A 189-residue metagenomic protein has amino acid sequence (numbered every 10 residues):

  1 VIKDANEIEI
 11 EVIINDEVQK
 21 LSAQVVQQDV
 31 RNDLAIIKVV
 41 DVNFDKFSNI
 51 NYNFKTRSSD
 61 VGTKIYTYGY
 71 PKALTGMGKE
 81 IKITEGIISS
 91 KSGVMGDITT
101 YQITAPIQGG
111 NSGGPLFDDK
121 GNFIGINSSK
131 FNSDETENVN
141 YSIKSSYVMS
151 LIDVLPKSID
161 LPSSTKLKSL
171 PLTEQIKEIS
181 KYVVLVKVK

Functional and structural regions predicted by a protein language model:
V1-V61, I65-T75, D97-T100, S158-S169: Conserved active-site neighborhood of the chymotrypsin/trypsin-like protease fold
A5-I10, S22-V25, F44-F47, P71-A73 (+1 more regions): C-terminal cap/linker of serine protease catalytic domains
N6-S22, N53, I87, Q108-S128 (+1 more regions): A short, hydrophobic/aromatic-rich structural module that often spans a beta strand with its adjoining loop
V12, V39-D41, G69, S90 (+3 more regions): Flexible glycine-/small-residue-rich
A23, I37, G62, T67 (+6 more regions): Terminal peptide-recognition signature
L34, E85, I98-T100, G121 (+1 more regions): Structural motif
I36, K82, S142: Short aromatic/basic micro-patch
F47-T99, I107-N111, N127-V139: Flexible, gly/ser-rich surface segments that form the specificity/activation loops bordering the active-site cleft
